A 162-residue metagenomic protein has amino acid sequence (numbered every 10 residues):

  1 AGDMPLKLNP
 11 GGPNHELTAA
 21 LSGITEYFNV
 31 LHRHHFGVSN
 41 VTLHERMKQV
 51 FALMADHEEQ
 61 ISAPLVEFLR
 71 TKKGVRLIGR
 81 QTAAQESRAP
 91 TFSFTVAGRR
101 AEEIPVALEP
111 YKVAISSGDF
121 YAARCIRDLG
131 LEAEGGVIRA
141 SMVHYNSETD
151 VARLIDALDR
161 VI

Functional and structural regions predicted by a protein language model:
A1-I162: Pyridoxal 5′-phosphate
